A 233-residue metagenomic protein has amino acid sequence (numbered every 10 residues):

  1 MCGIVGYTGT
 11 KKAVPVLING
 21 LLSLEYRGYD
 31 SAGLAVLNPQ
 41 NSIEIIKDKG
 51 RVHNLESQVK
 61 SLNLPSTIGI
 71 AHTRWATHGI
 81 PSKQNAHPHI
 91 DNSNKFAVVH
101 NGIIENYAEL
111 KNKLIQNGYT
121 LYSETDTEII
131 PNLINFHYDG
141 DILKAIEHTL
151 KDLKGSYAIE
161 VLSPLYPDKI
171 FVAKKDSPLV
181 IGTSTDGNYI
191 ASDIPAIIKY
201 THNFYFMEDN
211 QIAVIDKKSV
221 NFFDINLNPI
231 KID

Functional and structural regions predicted by a protein language model:
M1-D233: Conserved short alpha-helical segments that host acidic/polar catalytic motifs at enzyme active sites
